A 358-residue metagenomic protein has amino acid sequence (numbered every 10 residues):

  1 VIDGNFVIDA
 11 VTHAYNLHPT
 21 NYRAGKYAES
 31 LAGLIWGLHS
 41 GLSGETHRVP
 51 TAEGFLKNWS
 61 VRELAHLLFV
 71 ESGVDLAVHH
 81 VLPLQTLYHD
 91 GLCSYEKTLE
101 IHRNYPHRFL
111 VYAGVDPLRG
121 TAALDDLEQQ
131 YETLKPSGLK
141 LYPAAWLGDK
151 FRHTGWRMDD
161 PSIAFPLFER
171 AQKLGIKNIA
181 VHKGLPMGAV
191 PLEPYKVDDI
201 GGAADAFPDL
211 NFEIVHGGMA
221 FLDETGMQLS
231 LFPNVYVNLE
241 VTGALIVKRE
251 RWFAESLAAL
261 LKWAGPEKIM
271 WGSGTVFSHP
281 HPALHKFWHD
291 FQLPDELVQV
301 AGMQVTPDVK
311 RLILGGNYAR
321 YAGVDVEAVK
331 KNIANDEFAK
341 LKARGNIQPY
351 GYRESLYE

Functional and structural regions predicted by a protein language model:
V1-A10, L17-L67, D125, W263-K268 (+1 more regions): Mid-to-C-terminal alpha-helical segments outside catalytic/metal-binding sites
V7-A10, H79-H80, Y112-G114, K140 (+3 more regions): Active-site neighborhood of phospho(di)ester-bond hydrolases with catalytic His/Asp-centered motifs
V11, T98, H102, V111 (+10 more regions): Conserved, mostly hydrophobic/aromatic
V11-L17, H182, H216: Histidine-centered divalent metal-coordination motifs
R23, S137, H153-W271, E296-Q304 (+1 more regions): Catalytic pocket-lining loop regions of alpha/beta-barrel enzymes, especially the amidohydrolase/enolase/GH5 lineages
A32-K57, H66-L87, R108-G114, S137 (+1 more regions): Divalent metal-dependent hydrolysis catalytic cores, especially in the metallo-beta-lactamase
W59-A65, C93-L99, A123-L127, V197-I200 (+2 more regions): Alpha-helical scaffolding within the catalytic cores of extracellular/periplasmic polymer-degrading hydrolases
D75-V78, P83-P186, P194: Active-site gating/metal-coordination segments in enzymes
